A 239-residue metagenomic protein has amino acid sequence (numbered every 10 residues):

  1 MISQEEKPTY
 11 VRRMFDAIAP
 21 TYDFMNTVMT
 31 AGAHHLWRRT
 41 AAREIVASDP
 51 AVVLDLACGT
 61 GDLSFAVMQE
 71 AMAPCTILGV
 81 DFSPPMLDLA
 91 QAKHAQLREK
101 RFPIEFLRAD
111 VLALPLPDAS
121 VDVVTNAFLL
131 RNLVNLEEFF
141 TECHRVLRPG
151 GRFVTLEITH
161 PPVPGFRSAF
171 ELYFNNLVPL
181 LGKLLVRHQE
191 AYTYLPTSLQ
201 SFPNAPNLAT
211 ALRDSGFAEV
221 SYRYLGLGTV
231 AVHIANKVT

Functional and structural regions predicted by a protein language model:
T9-Y10, L156-A211, S215, S221: C-terminal alpha-helical "lid/dimerization" subdomain adjacent to the S-adenosyl-L-methionine
T21, T30-A51, A66: Conserved alpha-helix/loop element of class I SAM-dependent methyltransferases that forms part of the SAM/SAH-binding
Y22, V124-T125: Hydrophobic beta-strand segment of the Class I
V52-A113: Class I SAM-dependent methyltransferase SAM/SAH-binding core
A73, L147-R152: Short glycine-dipeptide loop
L112-V123: A short acidic, Gly/Pro-enriched loop at the edge of an enzyme's catalytic core that lines a small-molecule cofactor
E137-P149: A short glycine-rich, Lys/Arg-flanked "PGG" loop and its adjoining helix->strand segment in the class I
S215-T239: Core SAM-dependent methyltransferase catalytic element
